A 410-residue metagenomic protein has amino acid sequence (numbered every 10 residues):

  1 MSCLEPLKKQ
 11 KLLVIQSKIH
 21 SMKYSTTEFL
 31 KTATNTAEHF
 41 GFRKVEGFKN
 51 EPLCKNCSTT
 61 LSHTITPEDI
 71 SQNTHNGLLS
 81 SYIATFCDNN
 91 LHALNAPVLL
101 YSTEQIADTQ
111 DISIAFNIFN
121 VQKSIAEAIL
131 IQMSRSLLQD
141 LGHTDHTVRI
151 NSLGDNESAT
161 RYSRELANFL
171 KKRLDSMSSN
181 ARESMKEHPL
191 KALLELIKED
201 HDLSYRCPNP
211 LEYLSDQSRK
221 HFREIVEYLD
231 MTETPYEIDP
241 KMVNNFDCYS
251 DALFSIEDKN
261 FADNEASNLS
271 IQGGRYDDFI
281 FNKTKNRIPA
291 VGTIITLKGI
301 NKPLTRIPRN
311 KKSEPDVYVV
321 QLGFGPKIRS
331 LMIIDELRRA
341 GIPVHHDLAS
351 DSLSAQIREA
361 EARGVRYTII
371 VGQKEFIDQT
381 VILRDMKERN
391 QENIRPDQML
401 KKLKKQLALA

Functional and structural regions predicted by a protein language model:
S2-A410: TRNA-recognition modules of translation machinery and tRNA-sensing kinases, especially anticodon-binding
